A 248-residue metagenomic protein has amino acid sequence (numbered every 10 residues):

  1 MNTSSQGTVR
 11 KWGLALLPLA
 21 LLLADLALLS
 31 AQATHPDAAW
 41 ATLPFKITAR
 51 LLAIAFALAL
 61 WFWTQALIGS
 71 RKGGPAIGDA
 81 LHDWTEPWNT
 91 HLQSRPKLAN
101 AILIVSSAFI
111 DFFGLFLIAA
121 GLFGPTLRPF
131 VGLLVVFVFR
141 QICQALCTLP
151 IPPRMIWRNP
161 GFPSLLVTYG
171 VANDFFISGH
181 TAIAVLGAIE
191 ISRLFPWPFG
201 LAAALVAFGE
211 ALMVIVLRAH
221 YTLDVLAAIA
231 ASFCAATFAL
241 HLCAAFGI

Functional and structural regions predicted by a protein language model:
N2-V9, L28-G114, L149, P163: N-terminal transmembrane-helix/juxtamembrane module of multi-pass inner/ER membrane proteins
S5, V9-L26: Multi-pass membrane proteins that catalyze or facilitate reactions on polyprenyl-/lipid-phosphate substrates and their
G13-L17, F45, A49, A53 (+2 more regions): Alpha-helical transmembrane segments of integral membrane proteins
L19, R50-F62, A108, F112 (+6 more regions): Alpha-helical transmembrane spans of integral membrane proteins, capturing the lipid-embedded, hydrophobic core of TM
A24-L26, F137-I142, L205-I215, F233-T237: Aromatic-anchored segments of alpha-helical transmembrane domains
I68-D83, T90, A119-A204, E210-A211 (+1 more regions): Membrane-interface loops
Y169-N173, I215-L223: Membrane-interface helix caps and helix-loop-helix hairpins in membrane proteins
I183-A184, E210, H220-C243: Alpha-helical transmembrane segments that form the membrane-embedded catalytic/substrate-binding core of multi-pass
